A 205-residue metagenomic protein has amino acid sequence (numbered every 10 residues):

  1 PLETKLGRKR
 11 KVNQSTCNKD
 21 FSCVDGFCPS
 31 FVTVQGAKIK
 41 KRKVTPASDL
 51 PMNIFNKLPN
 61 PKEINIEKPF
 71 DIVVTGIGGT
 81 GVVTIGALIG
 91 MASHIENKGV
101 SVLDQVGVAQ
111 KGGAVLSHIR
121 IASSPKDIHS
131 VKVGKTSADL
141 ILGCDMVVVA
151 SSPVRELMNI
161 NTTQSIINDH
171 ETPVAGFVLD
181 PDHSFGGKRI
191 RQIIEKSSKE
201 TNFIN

Functional and structural regions predicted by a protein language model:
P1-K5, F70-V73: C-terminal accessory/binding modules appended to enzymatic or scaffolding proteins
L2-L50: Terminal amphipathic helices with adjacent charged low-complexity linkers/tails
T33-V74, T80-N205: Active-site cofactor/cluster-binding pocket
